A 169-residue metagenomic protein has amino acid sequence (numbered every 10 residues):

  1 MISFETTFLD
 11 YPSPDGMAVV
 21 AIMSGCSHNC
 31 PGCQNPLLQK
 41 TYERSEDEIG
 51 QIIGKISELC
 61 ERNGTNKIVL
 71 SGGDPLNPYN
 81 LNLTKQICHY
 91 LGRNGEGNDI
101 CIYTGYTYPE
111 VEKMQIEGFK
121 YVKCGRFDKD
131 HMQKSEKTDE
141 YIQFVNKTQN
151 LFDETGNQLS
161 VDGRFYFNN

Functional and structural regions predicted by a protein language model:
M1-I22, S27, N35-T41, R164 (+1 more regions): N-terminal [4Fe-4S]-dependent radical SAM core
I2-T6, M17, N35-C101, Y108-M114: Conserved Radical SAM active-site core
T6-D15, E61-N63, N94-N169: Auxiliary Fe-S-binding modules of radical SAM enzymes
D15, S24, S71-G72, C124: Short glycine-rich loop/turn motifs that provide flexible caps or phosphate-binding loops at active sites
M23-S24, K40-Y42, C88-Y90, Y121 (+1 more regions): Short, low-complexity, polar/charged sequence segments that are solvent-exposed and flexible
C26, P75, F127: Hydrophobic pocket-lining residues within nucleotide cofactor-binding pockets
C30: Short cysteine-rich clusters marking metal-coordination/redox-active sites
